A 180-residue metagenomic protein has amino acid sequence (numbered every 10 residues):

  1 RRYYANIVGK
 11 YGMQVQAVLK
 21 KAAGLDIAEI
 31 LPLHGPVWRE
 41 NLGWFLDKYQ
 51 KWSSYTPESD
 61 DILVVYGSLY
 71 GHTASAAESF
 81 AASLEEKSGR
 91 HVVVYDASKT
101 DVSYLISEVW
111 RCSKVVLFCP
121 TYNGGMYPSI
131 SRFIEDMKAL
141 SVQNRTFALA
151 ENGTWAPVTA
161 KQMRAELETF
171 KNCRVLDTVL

Functional and structural regions predicted by a protein language model:
R1-V37, P57, S79-Y95, L105-L180: FMN-binding flavodoxin-like domain, especially the glycine-rich phosphate-binding loop
I7, L63-V65: Short, well-ordered beta-strand elements within core beta-sheets of diverse protein domains
A28, D47-T56: SAM-dependent methyltransferases
L42: Binuclear metal-ion centers of metallo-dependent hydrolases, dominated by the metallo-beta-lactamase
F45-Q50, S131-E135: Charged helix-capping and loop-helix junction motifs
D47, Y95-T100: Short gly/ser/thr-rich secondary-structure transition/capping motifs
T56-L63: A short, charged/proline- and glycine-enriched loop that marks the coil->beta-strand transition at the N-terminal
V65-E86: Short, charged N-terminal beta->alpha structural module
